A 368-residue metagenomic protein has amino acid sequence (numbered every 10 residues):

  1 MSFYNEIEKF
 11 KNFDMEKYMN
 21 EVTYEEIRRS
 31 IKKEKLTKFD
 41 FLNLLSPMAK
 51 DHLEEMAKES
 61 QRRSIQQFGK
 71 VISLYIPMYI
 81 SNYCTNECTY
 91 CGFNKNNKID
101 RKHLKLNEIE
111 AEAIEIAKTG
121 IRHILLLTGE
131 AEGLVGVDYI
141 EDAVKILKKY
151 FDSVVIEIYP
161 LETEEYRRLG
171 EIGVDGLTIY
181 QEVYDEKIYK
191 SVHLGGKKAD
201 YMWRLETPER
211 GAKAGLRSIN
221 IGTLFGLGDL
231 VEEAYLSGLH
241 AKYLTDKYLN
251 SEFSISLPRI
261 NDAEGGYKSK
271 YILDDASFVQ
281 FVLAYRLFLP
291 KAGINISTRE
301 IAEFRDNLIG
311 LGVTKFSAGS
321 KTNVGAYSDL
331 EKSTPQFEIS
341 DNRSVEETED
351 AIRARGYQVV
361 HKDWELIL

Functional and structural regions predicted by a protein language model:
M1-A49, D246-L368: Auxiliary Fe-S-binding modules of radical SAM enzymes
A49-E55, E233-E252: Zinc-dependent deaminase catalytic domain
E55-N97, R101-L125, D175: N-terminal pre-triad scaffold of radical SAM enzymes
S60, C88, I179, G211 (+3 more regions): Conserved, mostly hydrophobic/aromatic
R63, I116-T119, A214, A241-Y248 (+3 more regions): Change "in soluble alpha/beta enzymes" to "in soluble alpha/beta proteins
I72-I76, I124, V154-I156, L177-I179 (+4 more regions): Hydrophobic faces of well-ordered beta-strands that scaffold small-molecule active sites in alpha/beta enzyme cores
P77-Y79, G129-A131, E157-L161, E182-Y184 (+4 more regions): Active-site beta-loop-alpha junctions enriched in small/polar residues
N97-L236, A241-Y243: Conserved Radical SAM active-site core
